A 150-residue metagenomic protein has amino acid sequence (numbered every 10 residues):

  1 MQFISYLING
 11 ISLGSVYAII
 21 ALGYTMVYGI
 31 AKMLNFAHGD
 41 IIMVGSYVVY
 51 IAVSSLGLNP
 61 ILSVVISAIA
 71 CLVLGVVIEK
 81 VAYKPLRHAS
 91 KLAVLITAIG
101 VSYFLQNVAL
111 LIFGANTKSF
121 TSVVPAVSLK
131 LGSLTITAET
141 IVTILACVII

Functional and structural regions predicted by a protein language model:
M1-A31, F36-I150: Small-residue-rich transmembrane alpha-helical segments that form helix-helix packing/gating elements in polytopic
